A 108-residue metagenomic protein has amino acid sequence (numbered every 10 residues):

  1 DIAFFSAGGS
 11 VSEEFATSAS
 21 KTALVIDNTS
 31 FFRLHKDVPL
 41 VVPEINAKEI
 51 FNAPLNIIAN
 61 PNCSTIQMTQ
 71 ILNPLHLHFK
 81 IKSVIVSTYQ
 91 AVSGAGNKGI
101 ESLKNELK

Functional and structural regions predicted by a protein language model:
D1-K108: N-terminal Rossmann-like NAD(P) cofactor-binding subdomain of oxidoreductases, focused on the glycine-rich
